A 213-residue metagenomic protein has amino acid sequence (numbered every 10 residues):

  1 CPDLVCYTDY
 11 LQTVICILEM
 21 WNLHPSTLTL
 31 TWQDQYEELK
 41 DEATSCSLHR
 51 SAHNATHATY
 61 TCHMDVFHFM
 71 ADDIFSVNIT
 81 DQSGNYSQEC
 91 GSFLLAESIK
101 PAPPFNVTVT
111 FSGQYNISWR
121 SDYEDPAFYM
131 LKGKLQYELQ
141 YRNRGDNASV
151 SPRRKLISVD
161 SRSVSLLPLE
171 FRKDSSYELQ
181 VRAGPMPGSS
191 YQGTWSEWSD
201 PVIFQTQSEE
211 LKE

Functional and structural regions predicted by a protein language model:
C1-E19, S26-T56, T61, K212-E213: Intrinsically disordered, phosphorylation-rich cytoplasmic tails of plasma-membrane receptors
C1-L23, Y86-L131, K173, Y191-E213: Pro/Thr/Ser/Gly-rich low-complexity, intrinsically disordered linker/stalk tracts
L18, V77, P104, I117-S121 (+4 more regions): An aromatic-rich alpha-helical recognition segment common to small helix-rich domains
W21-E42, D122-G145, E213: Solvent-exposed loop/turn segments flanking beta-strands in beta-repeat/beta-sandwich domains
E37-H49, Q88, G145-L156: Surface-exposed loop/edge segments in extracytoplasmic proteins
C46-T59, S151-S163, W195: Short beta-strand segments within Ig-like beta-sandwich modules, predominantly Fibronectin type-III
A52-S92, V164-Q192: Beta-strand-rich modules
P101-P104, G113-R172: Extended, charged alpha-helical interaction scaffolds
